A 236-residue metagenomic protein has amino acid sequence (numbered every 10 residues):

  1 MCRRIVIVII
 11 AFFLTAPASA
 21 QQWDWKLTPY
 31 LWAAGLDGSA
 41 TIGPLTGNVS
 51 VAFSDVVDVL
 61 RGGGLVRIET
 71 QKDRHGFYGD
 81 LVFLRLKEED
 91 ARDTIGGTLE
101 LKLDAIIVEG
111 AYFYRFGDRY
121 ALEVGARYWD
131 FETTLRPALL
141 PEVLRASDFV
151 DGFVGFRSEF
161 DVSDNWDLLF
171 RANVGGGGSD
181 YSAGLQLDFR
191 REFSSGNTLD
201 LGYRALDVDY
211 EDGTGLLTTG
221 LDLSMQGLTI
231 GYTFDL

Functional and structural regions predicted by a protein language model:
A20-K87, D161, T229-D235: Short glycine/proline- and aromatic-enriched beta-strand/turn motifs that initiate or cap beta-hairpins
W23, L60-G64, D104-V108, D148-G152 (+2 more regions): Residues that define the transmembrane beta-barrel architecture of outer-membrane proteins
W25-P29, V66, F77-G79, Y120-A126 (+4 more regions): Transmembrane beta-strands of outer-membrane beta-barrel proteins
L27, V66-K72, G110-Y114, V124-A126 (+3 more regions): Residues on the lipid-exposed face of transmembrane beta-strands in outer-membrane beta-barrel proteins
G38-D55, R85-L103, D130-S147, E211-L221: Flexible, solvent-exposed loop segments that connect beta-strands
K72-H75, G117-R119, D161-N165, S194-G196: Outer-membrane beta-barrel channels and translocator barrels
W166-D180: Transmembrane beta-strand segments that form the barrel wall of outer-membrane beta-barrel proteins
T198-L236: Outer-membrane beta-barrel translocator/channel fold
